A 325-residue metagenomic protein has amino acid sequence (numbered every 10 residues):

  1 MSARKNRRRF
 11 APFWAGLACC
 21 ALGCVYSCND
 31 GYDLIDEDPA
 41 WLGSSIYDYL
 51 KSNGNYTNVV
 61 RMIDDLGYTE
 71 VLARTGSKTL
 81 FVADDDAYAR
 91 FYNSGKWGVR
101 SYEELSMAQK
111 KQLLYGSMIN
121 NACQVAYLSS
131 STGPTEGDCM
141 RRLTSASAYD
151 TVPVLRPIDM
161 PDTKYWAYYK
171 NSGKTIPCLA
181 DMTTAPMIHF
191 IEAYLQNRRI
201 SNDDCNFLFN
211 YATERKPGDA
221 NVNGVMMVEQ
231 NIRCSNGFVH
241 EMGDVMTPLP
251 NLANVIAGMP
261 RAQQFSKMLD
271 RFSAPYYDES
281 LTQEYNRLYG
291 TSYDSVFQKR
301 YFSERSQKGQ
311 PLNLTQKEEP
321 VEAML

Functional and structural regions predicted by a protein language model:
M1-C28: Sec-dependent bacterial lipoprotein signal peptides
V25-L325: Mature, structured domains of secreted/extracytosolic soluble proteins
